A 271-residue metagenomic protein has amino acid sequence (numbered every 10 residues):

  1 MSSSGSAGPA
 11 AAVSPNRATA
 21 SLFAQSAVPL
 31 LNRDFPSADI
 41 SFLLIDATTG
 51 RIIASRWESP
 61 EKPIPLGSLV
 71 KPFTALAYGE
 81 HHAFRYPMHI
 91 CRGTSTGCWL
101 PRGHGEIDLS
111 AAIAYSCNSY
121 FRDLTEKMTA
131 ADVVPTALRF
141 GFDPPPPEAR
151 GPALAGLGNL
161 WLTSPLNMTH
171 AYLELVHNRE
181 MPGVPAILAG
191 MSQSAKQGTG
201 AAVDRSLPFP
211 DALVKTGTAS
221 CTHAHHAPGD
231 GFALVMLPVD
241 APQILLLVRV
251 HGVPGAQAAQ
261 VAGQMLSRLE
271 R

Functional and structural regions predicted by a protein language model:
M1-A12: Signal peptide processing junction and immediate N-terminal pro/mature segment of secreted/exported proteins
A10-W57: Beta-lactamase-like hydrolase cores
R17-Q25, P63-P72, G103-I107, A111 (+5 more regions): Soluble non-cytosolic domains of exported or imported proteins
S37-I40, A47, W57-E61, P65 (+8 more regions): Extracytoplasmic
F42, G50, P63-M88, A112 (+2 more regions): Active-site SXXK
T48, A83-V134, R139-D143, P152 (+2 more regions): Conserved catalytic neighborhood of penicillin-recognizing serine enzymes
A54-L69, F142-A189: Active-site-proximal helix/loop microenvironment of the serine DD-peptidase/beta-lactamase transpeptidase fold
R122, E126, A131, W161-L269: A penicillin-recognizing enzyme superfamily signal
